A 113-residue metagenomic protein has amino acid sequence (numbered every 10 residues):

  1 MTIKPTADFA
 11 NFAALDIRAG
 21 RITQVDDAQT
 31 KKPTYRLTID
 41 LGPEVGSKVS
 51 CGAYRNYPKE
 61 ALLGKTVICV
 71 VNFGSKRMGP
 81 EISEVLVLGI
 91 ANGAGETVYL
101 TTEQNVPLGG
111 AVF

Functional and structural regions predicted by a protein language model:
M1-F113: Phosphate-backbone binding interfaces of nucleic-acid-interacting proteins
